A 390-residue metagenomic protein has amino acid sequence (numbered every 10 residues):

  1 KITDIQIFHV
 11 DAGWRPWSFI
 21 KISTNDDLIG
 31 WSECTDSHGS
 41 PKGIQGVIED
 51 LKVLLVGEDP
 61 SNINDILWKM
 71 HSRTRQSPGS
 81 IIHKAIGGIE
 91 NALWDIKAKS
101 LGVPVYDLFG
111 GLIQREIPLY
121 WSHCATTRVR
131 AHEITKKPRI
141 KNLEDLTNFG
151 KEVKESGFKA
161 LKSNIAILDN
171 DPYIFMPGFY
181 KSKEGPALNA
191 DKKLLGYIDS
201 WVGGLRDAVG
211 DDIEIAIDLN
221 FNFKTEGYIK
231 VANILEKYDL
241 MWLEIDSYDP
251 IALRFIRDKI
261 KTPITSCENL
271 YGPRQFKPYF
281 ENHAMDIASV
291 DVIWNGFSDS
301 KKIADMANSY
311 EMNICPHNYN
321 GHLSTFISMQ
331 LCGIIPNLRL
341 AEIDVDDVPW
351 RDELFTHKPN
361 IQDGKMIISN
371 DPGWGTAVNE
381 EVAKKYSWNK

Functional and structural regions predicted by a protein language model:
K1-W31, T35-S37, D347-L354: Structured beta-strand/loop patches that form or line metal/cofactor-binding pockets in enzymes
I2, D27, L51, I89 (+8 more regions): Conserved, mostly hydrophobic/aromatic
T3-I5, I20, N25-D26, W31 (+5 more regions): Ligand-binding pocket scaffold of soluble enzyme catalytic domains
H9-G13, E33-P41, R75, S122-R128: Glycine-rich phosphate/pyrophosphate-binding beta-alpha loops
N25-L101: Metal- or metallocofactor-binding catalytic centers and their adjacent structured scaffolds across diverse enzyme
K42, G46, D65, N233 (+4 more regions): Shared catalytic-loop signature of beta/alpha-barrel
E116, W121-I256: Metal-dependent enolase-superfamily TIM-barrel catalytic cores that perform enediolate-based chemistry
P372-K390: Extended hydrophobic packing segments that form well-structured cores
